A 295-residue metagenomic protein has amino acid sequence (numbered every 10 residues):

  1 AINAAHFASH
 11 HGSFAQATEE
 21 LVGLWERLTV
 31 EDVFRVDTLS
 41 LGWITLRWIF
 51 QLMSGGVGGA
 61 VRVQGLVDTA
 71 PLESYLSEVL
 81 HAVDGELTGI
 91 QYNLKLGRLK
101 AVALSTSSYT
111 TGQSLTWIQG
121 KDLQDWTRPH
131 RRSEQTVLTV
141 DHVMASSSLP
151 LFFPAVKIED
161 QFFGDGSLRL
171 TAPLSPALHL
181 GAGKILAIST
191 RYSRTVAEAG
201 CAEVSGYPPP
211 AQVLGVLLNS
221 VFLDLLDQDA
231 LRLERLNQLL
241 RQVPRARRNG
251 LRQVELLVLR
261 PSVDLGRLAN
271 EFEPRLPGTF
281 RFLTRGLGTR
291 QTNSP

Functional and structural regions predicted by a protein language model:
I2-P295: Patatin-like phospholipase
